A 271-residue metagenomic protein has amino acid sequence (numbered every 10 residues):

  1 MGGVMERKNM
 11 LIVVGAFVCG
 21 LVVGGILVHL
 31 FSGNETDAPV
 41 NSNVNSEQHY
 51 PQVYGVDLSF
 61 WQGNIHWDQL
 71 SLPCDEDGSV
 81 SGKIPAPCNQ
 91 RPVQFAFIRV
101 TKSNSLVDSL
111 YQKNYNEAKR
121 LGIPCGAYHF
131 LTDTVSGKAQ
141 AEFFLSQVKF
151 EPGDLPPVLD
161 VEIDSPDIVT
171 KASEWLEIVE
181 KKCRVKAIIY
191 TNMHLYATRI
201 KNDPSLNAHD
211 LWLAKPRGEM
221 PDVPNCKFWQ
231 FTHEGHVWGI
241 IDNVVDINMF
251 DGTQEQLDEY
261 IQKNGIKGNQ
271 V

Functional and structural regions predicted by a protein language model:
G2-G20: N-terminal Sec-pathway targeting helices
L21-G25: Alpha-helical transmembrane segments
I26-D37: Hydrophobic single-pass membrane-insertion segments
N41-D68, C74, S79, L206-V271: Functionally critical loop-and-helix segments that line ligand-binding/catalytic clefts of soluble enzyme domains
E47-V185: Substrate-binding cleft of extracellular glycoside hydrolase catalytic domains
S105, T134, Y196, M220 (+1 more regions): Flexible, glycine-rich phosphate/dinucleotide-binding loops and adjacent beta-alpha linkers at cofactor/substrate
E142-V148, T170-I178, I200-A208, Q230-D246: Short secondary-structure transition/capping segments
L155-V223: Catalytic domains of cell-wall/extracellular-matrix polysaccharide-remodeling enzymes, centered on de-N-acetylation
